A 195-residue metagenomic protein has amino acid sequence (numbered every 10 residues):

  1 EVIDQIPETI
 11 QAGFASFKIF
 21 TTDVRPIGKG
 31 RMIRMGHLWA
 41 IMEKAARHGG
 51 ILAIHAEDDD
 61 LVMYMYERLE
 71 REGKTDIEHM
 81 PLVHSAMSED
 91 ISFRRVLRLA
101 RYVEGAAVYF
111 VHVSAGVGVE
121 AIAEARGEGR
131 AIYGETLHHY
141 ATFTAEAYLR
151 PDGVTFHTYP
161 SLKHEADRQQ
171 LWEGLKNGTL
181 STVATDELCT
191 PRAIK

Functional and structural regions predicted by a protein language model:
E1: Metal-associated gating/positioning segment near the N- to mid-region
D4-V183, L188: Histidine/acidic residue-rich metal-binding segments in metalloenzymes
R192-K195: Conserved nucleotide- and phosphate/pyrophosphate-binding catalytic cores in adenylate/nucleotidyl-handling enzymes
